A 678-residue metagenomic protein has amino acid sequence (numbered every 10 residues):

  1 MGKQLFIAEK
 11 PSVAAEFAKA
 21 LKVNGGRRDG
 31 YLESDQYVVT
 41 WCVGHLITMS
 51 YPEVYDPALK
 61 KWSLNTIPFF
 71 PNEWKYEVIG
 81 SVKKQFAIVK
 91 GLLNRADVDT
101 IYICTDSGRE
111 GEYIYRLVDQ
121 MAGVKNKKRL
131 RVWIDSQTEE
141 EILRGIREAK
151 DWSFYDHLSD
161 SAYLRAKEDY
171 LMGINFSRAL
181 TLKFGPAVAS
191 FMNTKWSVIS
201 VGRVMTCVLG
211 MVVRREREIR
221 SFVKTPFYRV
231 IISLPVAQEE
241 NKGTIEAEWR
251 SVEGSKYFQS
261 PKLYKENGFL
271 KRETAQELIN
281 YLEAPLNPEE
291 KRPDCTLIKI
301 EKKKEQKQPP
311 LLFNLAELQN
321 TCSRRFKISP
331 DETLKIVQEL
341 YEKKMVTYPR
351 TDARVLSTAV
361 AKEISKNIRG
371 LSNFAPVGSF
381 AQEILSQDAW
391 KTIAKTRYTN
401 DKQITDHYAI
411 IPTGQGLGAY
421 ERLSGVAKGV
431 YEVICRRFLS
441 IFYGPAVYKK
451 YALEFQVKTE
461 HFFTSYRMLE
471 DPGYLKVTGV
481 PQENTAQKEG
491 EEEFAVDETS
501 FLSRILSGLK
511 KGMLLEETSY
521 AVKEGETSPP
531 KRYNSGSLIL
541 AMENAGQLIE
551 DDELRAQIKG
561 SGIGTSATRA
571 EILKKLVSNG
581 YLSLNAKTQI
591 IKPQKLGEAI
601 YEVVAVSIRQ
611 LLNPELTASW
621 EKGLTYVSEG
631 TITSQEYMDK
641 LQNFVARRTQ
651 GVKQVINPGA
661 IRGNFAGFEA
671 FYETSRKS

Functional and structural regions predicted by a protein language model:
M1-R178, E273-Q276, N287, P529: Intrinsically disordered, low-complexity regulatory segments
G2-F6, R28, L93, K128 (+7 more regions): Basic, low-complexity terminal or inter-domain segments flanking catalytic cores
A14-K22, R116-L117, L209-I219, R436: Short active-site loop/helix that positions an aromatic residue
D106, T321, R325-S329, T333: A conserved hydrophobic secondary-structure block that centers on an alpha-helix together with its immediately flanking
T194-S200, V212-E273, R325: C-terminal helical "lid" subdomain and adjoining coupling/linker elements of P-loop NTPases
M205: Conserved PLP-enzyme active-site core in the AAT-like
Q259-L311, Q319: Metal- or metallocofactor-binding catalytic centers and their adjacent structured scaffolds across diverse enzyme
